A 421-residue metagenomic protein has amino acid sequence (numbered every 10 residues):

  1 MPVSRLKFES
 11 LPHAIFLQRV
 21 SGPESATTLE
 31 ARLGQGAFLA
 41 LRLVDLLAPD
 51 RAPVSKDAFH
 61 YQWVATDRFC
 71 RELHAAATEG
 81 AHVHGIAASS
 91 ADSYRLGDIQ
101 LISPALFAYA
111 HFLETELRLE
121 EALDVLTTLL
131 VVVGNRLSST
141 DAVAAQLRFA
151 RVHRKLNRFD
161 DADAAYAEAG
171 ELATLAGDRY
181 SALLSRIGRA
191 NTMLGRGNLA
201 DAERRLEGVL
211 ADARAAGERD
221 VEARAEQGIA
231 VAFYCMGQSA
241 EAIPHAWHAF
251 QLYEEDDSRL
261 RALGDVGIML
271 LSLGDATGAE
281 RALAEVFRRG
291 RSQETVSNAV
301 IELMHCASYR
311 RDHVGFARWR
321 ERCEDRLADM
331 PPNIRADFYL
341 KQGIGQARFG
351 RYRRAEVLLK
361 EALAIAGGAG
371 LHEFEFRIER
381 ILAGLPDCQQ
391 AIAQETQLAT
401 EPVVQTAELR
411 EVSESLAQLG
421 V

Functional and structural regions predicted by a protein language model:
M1-F149, K155-F159, E361, G368-L371 (+1 more regions): Flexible inter-repeat linkers and adjacent short helices within tandem amphipathic alpha-helical repeat scaffolds
A88-D92, T127-G134, A167-D178, E207-G217 (+4 more regions): Amphipathic alpha-helical segments of tetratricopeptide repeats
P104, A144, L184-S185, R224 (+5 more regions): Residue register of alpha-helical TPR repeats
